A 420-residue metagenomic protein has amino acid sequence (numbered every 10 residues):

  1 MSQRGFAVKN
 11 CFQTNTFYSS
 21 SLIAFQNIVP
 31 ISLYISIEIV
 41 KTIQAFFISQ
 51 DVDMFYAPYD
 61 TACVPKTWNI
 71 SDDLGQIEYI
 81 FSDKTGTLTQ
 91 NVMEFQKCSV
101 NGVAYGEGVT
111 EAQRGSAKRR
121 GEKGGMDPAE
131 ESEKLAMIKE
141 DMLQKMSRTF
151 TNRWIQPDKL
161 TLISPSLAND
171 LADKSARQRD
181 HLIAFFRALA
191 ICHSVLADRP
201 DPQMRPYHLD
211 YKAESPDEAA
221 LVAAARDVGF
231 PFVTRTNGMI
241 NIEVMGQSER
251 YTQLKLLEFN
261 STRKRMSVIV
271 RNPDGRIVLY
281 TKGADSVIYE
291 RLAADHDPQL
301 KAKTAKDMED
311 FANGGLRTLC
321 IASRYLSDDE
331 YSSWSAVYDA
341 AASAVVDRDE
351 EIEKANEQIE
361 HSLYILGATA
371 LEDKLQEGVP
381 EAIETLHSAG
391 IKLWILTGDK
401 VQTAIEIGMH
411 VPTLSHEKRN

Functional and structural regions predicted by a protein language model:
M1-N420: Conserved cytosolic headpiece of P-type ATPases
